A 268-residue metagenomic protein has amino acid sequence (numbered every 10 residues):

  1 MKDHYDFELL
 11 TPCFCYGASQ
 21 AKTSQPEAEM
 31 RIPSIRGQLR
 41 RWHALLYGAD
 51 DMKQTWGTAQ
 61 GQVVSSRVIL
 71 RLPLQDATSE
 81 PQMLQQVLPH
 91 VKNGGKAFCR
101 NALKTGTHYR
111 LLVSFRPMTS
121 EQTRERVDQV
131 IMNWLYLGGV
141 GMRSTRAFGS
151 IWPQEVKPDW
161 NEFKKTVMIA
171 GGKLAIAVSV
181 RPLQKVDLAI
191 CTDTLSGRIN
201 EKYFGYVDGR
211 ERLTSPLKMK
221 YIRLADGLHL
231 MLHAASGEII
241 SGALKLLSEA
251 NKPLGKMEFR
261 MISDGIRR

Functional and structural regions predicted by a protein language model:
M1-R268: Basic, Gly/Ser/Thr-rich N-terminal segments that form RNA-phosphate-binding interfaces in CRISPR RAMP
